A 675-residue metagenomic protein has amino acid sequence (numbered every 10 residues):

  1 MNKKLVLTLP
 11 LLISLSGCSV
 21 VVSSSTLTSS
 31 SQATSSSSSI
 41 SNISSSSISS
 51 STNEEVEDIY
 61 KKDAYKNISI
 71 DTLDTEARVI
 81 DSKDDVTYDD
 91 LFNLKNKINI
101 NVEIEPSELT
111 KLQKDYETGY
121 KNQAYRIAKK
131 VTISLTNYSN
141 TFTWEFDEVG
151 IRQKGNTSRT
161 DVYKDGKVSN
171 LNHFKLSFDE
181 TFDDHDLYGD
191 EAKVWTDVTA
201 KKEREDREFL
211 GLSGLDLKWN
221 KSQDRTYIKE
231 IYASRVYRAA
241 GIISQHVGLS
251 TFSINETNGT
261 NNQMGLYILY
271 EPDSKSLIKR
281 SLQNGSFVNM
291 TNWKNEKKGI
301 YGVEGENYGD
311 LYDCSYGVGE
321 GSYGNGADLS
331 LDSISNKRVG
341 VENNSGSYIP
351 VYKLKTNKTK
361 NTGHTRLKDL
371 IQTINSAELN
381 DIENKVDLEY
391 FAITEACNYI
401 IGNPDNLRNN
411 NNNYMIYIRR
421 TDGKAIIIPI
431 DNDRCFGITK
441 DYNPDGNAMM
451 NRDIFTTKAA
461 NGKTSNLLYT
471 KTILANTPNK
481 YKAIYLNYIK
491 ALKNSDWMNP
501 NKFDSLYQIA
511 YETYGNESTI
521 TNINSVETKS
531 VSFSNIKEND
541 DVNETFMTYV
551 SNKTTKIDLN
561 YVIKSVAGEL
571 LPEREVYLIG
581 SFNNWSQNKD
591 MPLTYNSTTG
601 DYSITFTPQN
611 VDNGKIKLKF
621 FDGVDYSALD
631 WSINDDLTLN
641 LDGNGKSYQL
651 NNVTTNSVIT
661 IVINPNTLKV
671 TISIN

Functional and structural regions predicted by a protein language model:
V22-I59: Ser/Thr/Gly/Pro-rich low-complexity, disordered linker/stalk segments of secreted and cell-surface proteins
E57-T226: Conserved NTP-binding catalytic cores of kinases and kinase-like/nucleotidyltransferase enzymes across multiple kinase
I70, E76-R78, D89, K97 (+3 more regions): Middle-to-C-terminal accessory/interaction subdomains
W144-V162, K589-S597, F606-Q609, L618: Short, surface-exposed loop motifs enriched in S/T, G, D/E and P with embedded aromatic residues
F182-D183, A200-L212, W219, A240-Q245 (+2 more regions): Internal "kinase-insert"/substrate-recognition segments embedded within catalytic cores of ATP-dependent enzymes
L571-N613, G623-S647: Aromatic-rich carbohydrate-binding modules that target alpha-glucans
D635-N675: Intrinsically disordered, low-complexity polar regions and short flexible loop motifs
